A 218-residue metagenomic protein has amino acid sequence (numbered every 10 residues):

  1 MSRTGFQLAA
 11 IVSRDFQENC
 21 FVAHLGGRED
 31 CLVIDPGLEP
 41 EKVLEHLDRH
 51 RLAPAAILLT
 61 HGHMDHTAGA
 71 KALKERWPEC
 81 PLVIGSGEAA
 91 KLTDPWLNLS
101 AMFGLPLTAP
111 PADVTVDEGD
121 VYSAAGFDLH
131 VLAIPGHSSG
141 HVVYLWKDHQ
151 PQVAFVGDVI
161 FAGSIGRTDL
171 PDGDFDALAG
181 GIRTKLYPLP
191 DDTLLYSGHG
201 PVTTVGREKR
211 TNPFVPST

Functional and structural regions predicted by a protein language model:
S2-H50, V143-G157: Conserved beta-strand hairpin/beta-sheet module of binuclear metal-dependent hydrolase folds, prominently
G5-A10, G119, L129-H130: Short, hydrophobic/aromatic-rich segments at coil-to-beta transitions
I11, I34-D35, L59, I84 (+2 more regions): Small/polar loops that bind or transfer phosphate-bearing groups
I11, V116, I134: Hydrophobic residues at beta-strand termini and immediately following loops that shape nucleotide-binding pockets
D30-I34, A56-L58, V131-A133: Short catalytic-loop micro-motif centered on adjacent basic/acidic residues
L38-S123, Q152, R210-F214: Active-site HxH/HxHxD metal-binding segment of metal-dependent hydrolases
L97-A101, F127-T218: Metallo-beta-lactamase
